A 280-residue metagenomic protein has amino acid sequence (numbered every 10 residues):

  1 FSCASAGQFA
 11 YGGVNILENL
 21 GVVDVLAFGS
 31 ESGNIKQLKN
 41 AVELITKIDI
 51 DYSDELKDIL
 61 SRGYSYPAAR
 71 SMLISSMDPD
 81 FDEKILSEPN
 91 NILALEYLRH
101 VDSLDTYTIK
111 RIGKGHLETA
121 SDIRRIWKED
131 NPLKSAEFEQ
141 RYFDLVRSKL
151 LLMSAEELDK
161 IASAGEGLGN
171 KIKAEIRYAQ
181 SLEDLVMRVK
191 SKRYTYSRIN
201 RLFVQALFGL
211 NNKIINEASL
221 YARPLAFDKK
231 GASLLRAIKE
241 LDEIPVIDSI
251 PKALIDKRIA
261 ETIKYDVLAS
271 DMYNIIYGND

Functional and structural regions predicted by a protein language model:
F1-D280: Nucleotidyltransferase catalytic core that binds NTPs
